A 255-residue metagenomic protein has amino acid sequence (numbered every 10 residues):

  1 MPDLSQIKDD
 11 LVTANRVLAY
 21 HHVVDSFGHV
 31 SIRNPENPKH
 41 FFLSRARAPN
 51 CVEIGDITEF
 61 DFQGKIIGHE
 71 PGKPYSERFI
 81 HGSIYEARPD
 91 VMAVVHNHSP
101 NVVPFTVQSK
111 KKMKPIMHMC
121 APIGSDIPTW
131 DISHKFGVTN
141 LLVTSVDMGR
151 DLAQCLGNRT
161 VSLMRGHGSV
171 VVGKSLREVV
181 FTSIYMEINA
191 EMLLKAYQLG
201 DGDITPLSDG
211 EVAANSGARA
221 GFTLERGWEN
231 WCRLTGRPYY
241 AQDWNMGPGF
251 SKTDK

Functional and structural regions predicted by a protein language model:
M1-K255: Glycine-rich flexible loops
